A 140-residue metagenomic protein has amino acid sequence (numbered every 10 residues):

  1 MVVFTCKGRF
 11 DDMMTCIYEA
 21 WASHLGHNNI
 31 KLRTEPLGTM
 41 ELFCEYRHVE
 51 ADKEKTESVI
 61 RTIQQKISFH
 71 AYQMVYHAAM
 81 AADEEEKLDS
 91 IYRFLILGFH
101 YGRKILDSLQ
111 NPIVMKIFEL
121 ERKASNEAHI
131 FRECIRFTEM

Functional and structural regions predicted by a protein language model:
M1-A51: N-terminal ordered "arm"
I30-M140: Extended, well-ordered protein cores
